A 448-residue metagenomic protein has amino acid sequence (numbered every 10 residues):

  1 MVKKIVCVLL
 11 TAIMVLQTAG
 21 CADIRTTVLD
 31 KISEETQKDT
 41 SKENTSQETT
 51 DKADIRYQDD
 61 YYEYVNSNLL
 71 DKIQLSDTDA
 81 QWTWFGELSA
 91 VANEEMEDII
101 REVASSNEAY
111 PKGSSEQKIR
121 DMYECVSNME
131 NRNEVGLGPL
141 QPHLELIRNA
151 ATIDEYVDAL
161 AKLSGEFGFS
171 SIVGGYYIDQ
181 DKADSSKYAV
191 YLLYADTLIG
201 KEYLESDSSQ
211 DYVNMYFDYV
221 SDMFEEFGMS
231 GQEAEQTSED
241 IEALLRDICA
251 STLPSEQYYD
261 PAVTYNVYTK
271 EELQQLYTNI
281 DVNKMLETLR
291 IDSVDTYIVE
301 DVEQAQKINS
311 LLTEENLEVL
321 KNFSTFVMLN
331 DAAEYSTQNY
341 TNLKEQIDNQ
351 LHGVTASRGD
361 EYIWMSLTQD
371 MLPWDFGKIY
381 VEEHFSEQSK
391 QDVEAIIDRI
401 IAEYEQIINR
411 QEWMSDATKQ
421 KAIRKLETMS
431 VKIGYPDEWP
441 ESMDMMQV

Functional and structural regions predicted by a protein language model:
V2-I24: Sec-dependent N-terminal signal peptides of Gram-positive bacterial secreted proteins and lipoproteins
L16-S41, T45-S46: Sec-dependent signal peptide cleavage junction
D51-D71, E205-F224: Hydrophobic/aromatic-rich, well-ordered segments within soluble, folded domains that form packed cores
R56-D60, Y64-S127: Active-site-surrounding "flap" and adjacent substrate/cofactor-binding loops of secreted or lumenal enzymes, prototyped
D59, E63, A90, E94 (+8 more regions): Solvent-exposed, polar/charged alpha-helical surfaces in well-ordered, non-transmembrane soluble domains, broadly
L69-K72, D247-Q257, A402, M429-P440: Secretory-pathway/luminal and periplasmic proteins that interact with or process carbohydrate-rich
R101-E394: Noncatalytic, helix-rich "gating/capping" subdomain that lines the substrate-entry/channel surface of large enzyme
I241, L276, Q369-P373, K378-V448: Intrinsically disordered, low-complexity linker/terminal regions across diverse proteins
